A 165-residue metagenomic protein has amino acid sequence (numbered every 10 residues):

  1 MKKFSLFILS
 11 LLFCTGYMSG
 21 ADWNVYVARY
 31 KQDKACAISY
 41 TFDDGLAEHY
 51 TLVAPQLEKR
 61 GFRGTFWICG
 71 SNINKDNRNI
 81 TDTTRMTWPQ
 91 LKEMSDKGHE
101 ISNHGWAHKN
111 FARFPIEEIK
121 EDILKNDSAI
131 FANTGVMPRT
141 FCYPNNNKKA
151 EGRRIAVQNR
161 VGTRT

Functional and structural regions predicted by a protein language model:
K2-K3, G16-Y40, E48-T51, E58-K59 (+2 more regions): N-terminal pre-catalytic segment of deacetylase/amide-hydrolase enzymes
F4-C14: Sec-dependent N-terminal signal peptides
A37-T41, G64-I68, E100-G105, M137-Y143 (+1 more regions): Structural recognition of the beta-strand scaffold that forms the well-ordered cores of secreted hydrolase catalytic
G45: Conserved short acidic donor-positioning loop in nucleotide-sugar-dependent glycosyltransferases
H49-L52, L57, N79, K109-T165: Catalytic domains of cell-wall/extracellular-matrix polysaccharide-remodeling enzymes, centered on de-N-acetylation
T51-S71: A short alpha/beta connector and helix-capping loop motif
A54-G61, T83-N103, A156-V157: Acidic (Asp/Glu)-rich catalytic clusters
S71-N74, A107-N110: A short, flexible beta-alpha/helix-coil linker loop
